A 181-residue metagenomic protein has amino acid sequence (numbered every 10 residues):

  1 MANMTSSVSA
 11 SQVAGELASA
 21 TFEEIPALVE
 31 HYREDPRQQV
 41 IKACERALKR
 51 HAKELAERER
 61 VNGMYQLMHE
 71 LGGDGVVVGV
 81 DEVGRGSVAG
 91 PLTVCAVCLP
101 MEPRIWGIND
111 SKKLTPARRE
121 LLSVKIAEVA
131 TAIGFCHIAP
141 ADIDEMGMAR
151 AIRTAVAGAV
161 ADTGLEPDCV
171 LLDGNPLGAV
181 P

Functional and structural regions predicted by a protein language model:
M1-V78, E82, V88-P181: Acidic (Asp/Glu) carboxylate-rich active-site/surface patches
